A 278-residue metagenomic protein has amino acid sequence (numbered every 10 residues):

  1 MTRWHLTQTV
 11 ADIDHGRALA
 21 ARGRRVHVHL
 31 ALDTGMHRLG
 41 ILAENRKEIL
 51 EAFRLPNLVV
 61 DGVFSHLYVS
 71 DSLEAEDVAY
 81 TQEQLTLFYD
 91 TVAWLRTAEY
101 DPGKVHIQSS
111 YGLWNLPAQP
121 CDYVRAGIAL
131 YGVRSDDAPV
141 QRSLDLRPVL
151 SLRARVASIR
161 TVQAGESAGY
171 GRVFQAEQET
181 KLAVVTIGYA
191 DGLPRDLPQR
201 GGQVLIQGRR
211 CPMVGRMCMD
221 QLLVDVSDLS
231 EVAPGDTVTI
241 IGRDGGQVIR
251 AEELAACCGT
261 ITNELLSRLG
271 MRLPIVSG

Functional and structural regions predicted by a protein language model:
T2-G16: Catalytic beta/alpha-barrel core
L6-T7, N45-E48, D122, Q141 (+2 more regions): Short, solvent-exposed amphipathic alpha-helical segments in soluble enzyme and RNA/protein-processing domains
T7, R25-H27, R210: Residue-level detector of anion-binding/catalytic polar loops
G16-R17, A21-H27, T34-R155, V162-Q163: Active-site loop/helix belt of alpha/beta enzymes
H29-A31, G62, H106, R125 (+4 more regions): Conserved beta-strand segments that form the floor/walls of ligand-binding pockets within enzyme and binding domains
A154-V156, C211-P212: Small-residue-enriched segments and motifs
T161-G278: C-terminal accessory subdomain/extension
